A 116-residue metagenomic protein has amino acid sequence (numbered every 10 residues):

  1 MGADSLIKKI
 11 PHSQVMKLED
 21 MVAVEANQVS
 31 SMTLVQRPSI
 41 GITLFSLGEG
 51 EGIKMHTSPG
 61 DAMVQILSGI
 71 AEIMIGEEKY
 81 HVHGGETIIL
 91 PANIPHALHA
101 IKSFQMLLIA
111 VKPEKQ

Functional and structural regions predicted by a protein language model:
M1-S39: A short, N-terminal "cap"/entry segment at the start of jelly-roll beta-barrel domains of the cupin/DSBH fold
Q28, P38-S58: Conserved short histidine dyad/triad with adjacent acidic residue
I53-M55, I73-M74, L90, P95-I101: Short beta-strand His + acidic residue motifs that chelate non-heme Fe in jelly-roll/DSBH and cupin folds
G60-E72, G76: Glycine- and acidic-residue-biased ligand/ion/polar-headgroup-sensing regions
L67-S68, H83-G84, K102: A cytosolic small-molecule/anion-sensing beta-strand core signal
I70-E72, K79, P95, Q105: Structural motif
E77-A92: Short acidic-glycine-tyrosine-enriched beta hairpin
A92-Q116: Ligand-binding loop in jelly-roll beta-barrel domains
